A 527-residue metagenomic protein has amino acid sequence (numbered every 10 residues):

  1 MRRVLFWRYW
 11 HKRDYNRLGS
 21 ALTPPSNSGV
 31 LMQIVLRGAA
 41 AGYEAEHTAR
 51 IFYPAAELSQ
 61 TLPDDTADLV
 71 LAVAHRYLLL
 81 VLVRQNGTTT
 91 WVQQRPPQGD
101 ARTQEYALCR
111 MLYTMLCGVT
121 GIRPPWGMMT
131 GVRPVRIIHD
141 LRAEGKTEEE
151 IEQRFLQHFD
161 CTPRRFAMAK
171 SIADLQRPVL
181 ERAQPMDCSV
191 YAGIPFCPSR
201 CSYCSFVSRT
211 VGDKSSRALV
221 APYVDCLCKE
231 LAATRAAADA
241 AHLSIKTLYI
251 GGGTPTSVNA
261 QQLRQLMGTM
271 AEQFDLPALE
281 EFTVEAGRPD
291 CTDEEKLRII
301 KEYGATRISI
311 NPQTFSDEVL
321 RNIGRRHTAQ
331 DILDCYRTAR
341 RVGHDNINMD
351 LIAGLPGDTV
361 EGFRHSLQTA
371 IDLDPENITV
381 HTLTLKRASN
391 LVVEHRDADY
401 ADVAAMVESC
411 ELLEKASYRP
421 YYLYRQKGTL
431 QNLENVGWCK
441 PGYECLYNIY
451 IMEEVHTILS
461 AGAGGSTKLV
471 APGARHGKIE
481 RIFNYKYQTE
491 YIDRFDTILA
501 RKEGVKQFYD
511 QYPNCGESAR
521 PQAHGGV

Functional and structural regions predicted by a protein language model:
R2-E144, E148, L227, P441-V527: Radical SAM enzyme core and accessory elements
L80-V81, A192, I308-I310: Short beta-strand motif preference
V119-R123, A143-V190, A241: N-terminal [4Fe-4S]-dependent radical SAM core
G131-R136, I172-A173, V207: Short, conserved phosphate-binding/catalytic loop or strand-edge motifs used in phosphoryl-/nucleotidyl-transfer
G193-S208: Local cysteine-cluster metal-coordination motifs and their immediate loop/turn environment, predominantly Fe-S cluster
S208-S409: Conserved non-cysteine loop/helix-boundary elements of the Radical SAM core domain that shape
E318, N322-I323, A353-V360, P375-D399 (+2 more regions): Flexible glycine/acidic-rich beta-alpha junction loops that bind and position SAM and/or redox cofactors in anaerobic
V403-G428: TRNA-binding/sensing appendages of the translation machinery
